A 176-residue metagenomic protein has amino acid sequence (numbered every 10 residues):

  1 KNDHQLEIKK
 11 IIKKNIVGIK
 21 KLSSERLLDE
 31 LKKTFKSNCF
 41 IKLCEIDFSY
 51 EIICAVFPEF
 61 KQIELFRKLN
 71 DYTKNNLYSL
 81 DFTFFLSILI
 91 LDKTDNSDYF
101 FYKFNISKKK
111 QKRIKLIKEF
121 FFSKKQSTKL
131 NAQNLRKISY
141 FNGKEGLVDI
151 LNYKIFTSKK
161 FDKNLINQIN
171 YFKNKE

Functional and structural regions predicted by a protein language model:
K1-I19: Internal alpha/beta core interface subdomains
K14, I46-E176: C-terminal subdomains that position terminal phosphate/3'-OH groups for nucleotidyl transfer/ligation, primarily on
K20-K21, E25-D29: Divalent-cation-assisted or electrostatically stabilized phosphate/pyrophosphate-binding catalytic cores
L28-K36: Conserved phosphate-binding loops in nucleotide/dinucleotide-binding enzymes
F40: Catalytic core of bacterial c-di-GMP phosphodiesterases, primarily the EAL and HD-GYP domains, capturing alpha-helical
